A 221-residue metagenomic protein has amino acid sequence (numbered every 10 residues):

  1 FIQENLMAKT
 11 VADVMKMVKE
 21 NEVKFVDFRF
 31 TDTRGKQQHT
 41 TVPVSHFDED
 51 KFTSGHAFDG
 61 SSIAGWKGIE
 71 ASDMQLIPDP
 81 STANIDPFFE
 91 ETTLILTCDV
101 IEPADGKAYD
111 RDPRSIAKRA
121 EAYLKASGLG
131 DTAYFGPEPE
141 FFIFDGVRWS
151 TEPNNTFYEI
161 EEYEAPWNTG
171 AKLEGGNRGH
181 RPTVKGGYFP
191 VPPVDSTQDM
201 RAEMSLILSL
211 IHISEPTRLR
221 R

Functional and structural regions predicted by a protein language model:
F1-L6: Short, Lys/Arg-enriched N-terminal segments with co-localized hydrophobic residues within the first ~10-30 amino acids
M7-S214, R218-R221: Glycine-rich, acidic/polar active-site loops that bind/position phosphate-bearing ligands
